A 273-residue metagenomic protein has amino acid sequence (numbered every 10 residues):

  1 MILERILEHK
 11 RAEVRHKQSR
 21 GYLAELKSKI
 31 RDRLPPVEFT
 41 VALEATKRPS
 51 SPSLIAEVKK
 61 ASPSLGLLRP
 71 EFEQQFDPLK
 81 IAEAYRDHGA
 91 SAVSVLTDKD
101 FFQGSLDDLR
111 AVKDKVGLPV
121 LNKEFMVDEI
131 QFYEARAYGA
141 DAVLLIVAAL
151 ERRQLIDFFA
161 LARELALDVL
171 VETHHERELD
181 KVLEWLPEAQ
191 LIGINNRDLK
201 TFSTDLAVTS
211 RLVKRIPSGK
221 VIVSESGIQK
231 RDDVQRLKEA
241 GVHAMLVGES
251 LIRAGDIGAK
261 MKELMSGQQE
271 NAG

Functional and structural regions predicted by a protein language model:
I2-E73: An N-cap/entry alpha-helix motif that binds or orients negatively charged groups
I55-D77, P119-V127, V147, L170-E172 (+1 more regions): Active-site mouth loops of central-metabolism enzymes
V58-K60, L65-E73, I81-Q103, K181-V213: Glycine/Thr-rich beta-alpha phosphate-binding loop at enzyme active sites
G89, K115-L118, A137-V143, R163-L167 (+3 more regions): Glycine-enriched alpha-helix->loop->beta-strand junction motifs that scaffold or abut catalytic
T97, L118-Q131, V143-V147, F158-L161: Glycine- and Gly-Pro-enriched alpha-helical subdomains that act as flexible, kink-prone "lid/hinge" or packing modules
V127-Y138, E176-E188, I228-V247: Catalytic cores of alpha/beta
E134-Q154, G193-T201, V242-M261: Glycine-rich phosphate-binding active-site loops on the catalytic face of alpha/beta enzymes
R211-R215, K238, R253-G273: C-terminal helical cap(s) of enzyme catalytic domains, especially alpha/beta-barrels
